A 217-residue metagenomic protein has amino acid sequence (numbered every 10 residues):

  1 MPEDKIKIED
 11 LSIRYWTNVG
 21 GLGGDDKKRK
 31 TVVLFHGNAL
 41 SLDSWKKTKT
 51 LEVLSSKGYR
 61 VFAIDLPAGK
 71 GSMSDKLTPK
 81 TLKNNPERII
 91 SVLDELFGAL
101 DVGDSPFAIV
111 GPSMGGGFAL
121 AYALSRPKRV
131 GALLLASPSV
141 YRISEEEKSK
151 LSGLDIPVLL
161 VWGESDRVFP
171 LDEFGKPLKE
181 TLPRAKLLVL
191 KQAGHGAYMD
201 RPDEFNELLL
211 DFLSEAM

Functional and structural regions predicted by a protein language model:
A39-T50: The serine-hydrolase catalytic nucleophile loop
S55-M73: Conserved alpha/beta-hydrolase
R88-S105: Conserved acidic catalytic loop of the alpha/beta-hydrolase fold
G111-A119: Gly/Ala-rich beta-loop-alpha elbow adjacent to hydrolase catalytic centers
K128-V140: A conserved short beta-strand
L154, L160-W162: Short beta-strand/loop motif that positions the catalytic acidic residue of the alpha/beta-hydrolase fold
E164-K186: Conserved loop-alpha-helix segment in the C-terminal half of the alpha/beta-hydrolase fold that carries the catalytic
A193-P202: Catalytic histidine-centered segment of alpha/beta-hydrolase-like enzymes
